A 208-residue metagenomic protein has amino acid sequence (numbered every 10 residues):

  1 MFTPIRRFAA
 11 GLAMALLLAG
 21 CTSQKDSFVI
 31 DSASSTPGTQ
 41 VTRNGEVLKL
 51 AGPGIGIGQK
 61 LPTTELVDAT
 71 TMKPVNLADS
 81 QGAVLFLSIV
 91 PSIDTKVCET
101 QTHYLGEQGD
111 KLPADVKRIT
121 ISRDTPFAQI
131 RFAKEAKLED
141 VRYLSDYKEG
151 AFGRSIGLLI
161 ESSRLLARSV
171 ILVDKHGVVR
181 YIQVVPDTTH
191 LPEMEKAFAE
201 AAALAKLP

Functional and structural regions predicted by a protein language model:
F2-V67: N-terminal targeting signals for export/organelle localization
G56-G58, E161-R164: Short loop/turn motifs at secondary-structure junctions and domain boundaries
K60, V84, L165-A167: Short, small/polar residue-rich loop motifs at catalytic or cofactor-binding pockets
V67, R142-D146: Short acidic-hydrophobic, aromatic-tinged amphipathic segments that line or gate anion-handling sites
V67-D68, V173: Hydrophobic alpha-helical segments, especially N-terminal targeting/anchoring helices
V75-L105: Short active-site neighborhood of thiol/selenol oxidoreductases, capturing the structured segment around
E99-L138, Y143, F152: Structural microenvironment flanking redox-active thiols in thiol-disulfide oxidoreductases
A167-P208: Thiol-/selenol-based redox modules, centered on thioredoxin-like and closely related oxidoreductase domains
